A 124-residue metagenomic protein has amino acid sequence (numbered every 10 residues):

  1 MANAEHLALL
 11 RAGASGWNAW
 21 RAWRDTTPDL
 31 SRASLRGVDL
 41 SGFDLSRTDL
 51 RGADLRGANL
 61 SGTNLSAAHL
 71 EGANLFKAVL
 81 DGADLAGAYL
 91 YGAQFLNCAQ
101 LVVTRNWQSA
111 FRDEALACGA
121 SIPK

Functional and structural regions predicted by a protein language model:
A4-A8, A12-K124: Tandem repeat scaffolds
